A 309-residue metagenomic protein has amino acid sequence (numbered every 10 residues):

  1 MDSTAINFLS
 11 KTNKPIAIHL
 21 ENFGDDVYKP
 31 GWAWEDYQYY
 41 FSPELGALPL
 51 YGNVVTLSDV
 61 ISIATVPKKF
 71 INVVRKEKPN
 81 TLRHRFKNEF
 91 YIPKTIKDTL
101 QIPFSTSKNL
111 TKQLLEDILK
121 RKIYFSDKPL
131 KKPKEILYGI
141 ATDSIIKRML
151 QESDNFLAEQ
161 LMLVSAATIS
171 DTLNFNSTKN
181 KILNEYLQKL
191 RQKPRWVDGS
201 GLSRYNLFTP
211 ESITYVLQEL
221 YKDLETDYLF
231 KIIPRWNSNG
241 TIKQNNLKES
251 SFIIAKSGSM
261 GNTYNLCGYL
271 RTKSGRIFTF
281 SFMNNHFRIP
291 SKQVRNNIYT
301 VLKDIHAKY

Functional and structural regions predicted by a protein language model:
M1-Q192, A307-K308: Conserved serine DD-peptidase/penicillin-binding transpeptidase domain and beta-lactam-recognizing active-site
L137, M162-Y309: Small-residue-rich helix-loop
